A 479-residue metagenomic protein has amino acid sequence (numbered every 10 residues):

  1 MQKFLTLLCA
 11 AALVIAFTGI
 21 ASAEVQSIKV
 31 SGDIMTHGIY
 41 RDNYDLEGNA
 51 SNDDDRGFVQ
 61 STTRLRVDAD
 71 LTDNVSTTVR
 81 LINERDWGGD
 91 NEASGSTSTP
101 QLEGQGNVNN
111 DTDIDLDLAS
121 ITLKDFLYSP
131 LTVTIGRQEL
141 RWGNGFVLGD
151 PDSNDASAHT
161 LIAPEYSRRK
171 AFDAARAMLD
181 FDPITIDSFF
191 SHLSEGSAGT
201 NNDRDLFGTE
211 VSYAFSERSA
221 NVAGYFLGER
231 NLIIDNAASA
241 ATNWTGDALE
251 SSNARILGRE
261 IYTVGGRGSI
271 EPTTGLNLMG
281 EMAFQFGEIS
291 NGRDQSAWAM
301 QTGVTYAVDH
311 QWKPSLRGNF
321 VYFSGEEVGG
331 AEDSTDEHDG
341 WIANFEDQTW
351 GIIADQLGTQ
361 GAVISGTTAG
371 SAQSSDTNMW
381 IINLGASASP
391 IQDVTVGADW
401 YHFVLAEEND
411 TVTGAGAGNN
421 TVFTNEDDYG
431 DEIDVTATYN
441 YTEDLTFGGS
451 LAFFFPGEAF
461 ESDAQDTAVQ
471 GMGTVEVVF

Functional and structural regions predicted by a protein language model:
A23-L46, V79, A220-V222: Transmembrane beta-strand segments of Gram-negative outer membrane beta-barrel proteins
S27, G57-G196, R204-N221, S296-G351 (+2 more regions): Outer membrane beta-barrel
G32, V79, V133-I135, A177 (+9 more regions): Membrane-embedded beta-strand positions of outer-membrane beta-barrel proteins
I34, T467-F479: Outer-membrane beta-barrel "beta-signal"
G38-S61, G418-V422, D427: Surface-exposed strand-loop-strand hairpins of Gram-negative outer-membrane beta-barrel proteins
D42-S51, D90-G95, G145-S153, T160 (+8 more regions): Outer-membrane beta-barrel translocator domains and adjoining extracellular loop/strand segments of Gram-negative
V75-L81, L179-D187, I261-G303, V435-F454 (+1 more regions): Surface-exposed extracellular loop regions of Gram-negative outer-membrane beta-barrel proteins
Q101, A237-A241, T245, L249-A254 (+4 more regions): Extracellular/periplasmic loop regions
